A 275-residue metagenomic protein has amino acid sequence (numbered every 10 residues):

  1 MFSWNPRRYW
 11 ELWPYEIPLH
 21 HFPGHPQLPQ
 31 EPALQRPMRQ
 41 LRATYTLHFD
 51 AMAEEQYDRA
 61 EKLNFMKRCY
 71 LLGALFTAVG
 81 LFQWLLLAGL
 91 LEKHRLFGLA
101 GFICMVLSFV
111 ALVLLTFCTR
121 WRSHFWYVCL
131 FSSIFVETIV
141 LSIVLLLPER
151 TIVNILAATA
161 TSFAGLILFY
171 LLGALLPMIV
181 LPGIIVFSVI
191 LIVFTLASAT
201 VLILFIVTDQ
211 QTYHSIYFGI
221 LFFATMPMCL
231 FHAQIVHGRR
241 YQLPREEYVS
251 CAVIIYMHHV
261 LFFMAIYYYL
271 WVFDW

Functional and structural regions predicted by a protein language model:
F2-W275: A hydrophobic alpha-helical transmembrane-helix feature that marks the membrane cores and membrane-interface segments
